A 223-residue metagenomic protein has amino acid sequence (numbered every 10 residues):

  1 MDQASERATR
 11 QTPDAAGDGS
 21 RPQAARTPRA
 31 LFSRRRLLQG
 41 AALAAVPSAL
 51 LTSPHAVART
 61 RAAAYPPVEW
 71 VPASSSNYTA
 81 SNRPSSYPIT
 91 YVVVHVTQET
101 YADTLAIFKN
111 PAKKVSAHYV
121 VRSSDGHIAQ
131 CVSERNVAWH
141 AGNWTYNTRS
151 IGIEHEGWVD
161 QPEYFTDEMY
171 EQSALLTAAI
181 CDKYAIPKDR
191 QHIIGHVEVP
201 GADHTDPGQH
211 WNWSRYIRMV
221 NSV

Functional and structural regions predicted by a protein language model:
D2, A8-T9, G17, A24 (+3 more regions): Basic/polar, cationic surfaces and motifs that engage anionic cell-wall and phosphate/carboxylate ligands
D2-G142: N-terminal catalytic cores of peptidoglycan-degrading enzymes
S86, P111, A141-T145, Q161-Q172: Extracytoplasmic/periplasmic, Sec-exported soluble proteins
V96, H155, V197: Residues immediately flanking
E99-T100, W158-D160: Acidic glycine-/aspartate-rich tracts in secreted/extracellular proteins
W144-H155: Short coil-to-beta-strand
